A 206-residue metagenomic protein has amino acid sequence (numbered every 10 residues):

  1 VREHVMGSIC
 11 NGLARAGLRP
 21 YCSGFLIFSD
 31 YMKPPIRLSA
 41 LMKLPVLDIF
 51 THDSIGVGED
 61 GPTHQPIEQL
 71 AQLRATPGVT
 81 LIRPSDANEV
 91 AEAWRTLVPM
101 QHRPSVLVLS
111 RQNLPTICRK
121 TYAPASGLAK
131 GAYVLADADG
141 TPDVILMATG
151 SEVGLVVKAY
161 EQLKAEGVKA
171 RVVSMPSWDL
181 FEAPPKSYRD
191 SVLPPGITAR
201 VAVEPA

Functional and structural regions predicted by a protein language model:
V1-L70, E89-E92, V157: Thiamine diphosphate
R15-Y21, T76-G78, D139-V144, K169: Short, surface-exposed connector motifs at secondary-structure boundaries
G17-R19, P45-L47, T80, P104 (+1 more regions): Proline-centered loop/turn at the N-terminus of a beta-strand
Y21-S23, D48-F50, L81-S85, L107-L109 (+2 more regions): General beta-strand structural signal in soluble alpha/beta enzymes
I27, S85-E89, S151, P176: Short beta->alpha linker loops
G56-T63, P99-A206: Thiamine diphosphate
P84-M100: Conserved glycine-bearing catalytic or ligand-binding loops at nucleotide- and phosphate-handling centers of large
